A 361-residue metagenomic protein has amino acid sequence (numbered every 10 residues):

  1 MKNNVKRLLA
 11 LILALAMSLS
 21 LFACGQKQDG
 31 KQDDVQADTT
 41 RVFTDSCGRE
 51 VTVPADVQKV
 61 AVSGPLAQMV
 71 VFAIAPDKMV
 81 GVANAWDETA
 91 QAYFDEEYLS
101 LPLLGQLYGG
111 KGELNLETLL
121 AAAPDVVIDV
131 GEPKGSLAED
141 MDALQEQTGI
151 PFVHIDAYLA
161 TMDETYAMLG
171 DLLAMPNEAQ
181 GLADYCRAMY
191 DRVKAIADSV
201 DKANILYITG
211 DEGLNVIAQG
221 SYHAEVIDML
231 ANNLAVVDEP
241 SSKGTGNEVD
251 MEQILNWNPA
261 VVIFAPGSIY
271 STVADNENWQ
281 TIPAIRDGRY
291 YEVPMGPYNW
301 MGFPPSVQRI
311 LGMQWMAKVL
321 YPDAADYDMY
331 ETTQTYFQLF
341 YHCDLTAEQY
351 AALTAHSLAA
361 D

Functional and structural regions predicted by a protein language model:
M1-I12: Bacterial N-terminal signal peptides that target proteins for export
L19-A23: C-terminal motif of bacterial Sec signal peptides marking the signal peptidase cleavage site
G25-K27: Bacterial signal peptide processing site
S46-G48, P102-E117, P240-M251: Short helix-initiation/N-cap motifs at beta->coil->alpha
E50-T52, E139-N215, V237, P294-L358: Extracytoplasmic substrate-binding proteins
A61-S63, V80-A83, L103, V126-V130 (+6 more regions): Structural recognition of the beta-strand scaffold that forms the well-ordered cores of secreted hydrolase catalytic
A67-A122, V126-P133, N232-A235: A short, structured surface patch at a secondary-structure boundary
Y108, V216-T245: Alpha-helical, coiled-coil/dimerization segments enriched in small aliphatic residues
